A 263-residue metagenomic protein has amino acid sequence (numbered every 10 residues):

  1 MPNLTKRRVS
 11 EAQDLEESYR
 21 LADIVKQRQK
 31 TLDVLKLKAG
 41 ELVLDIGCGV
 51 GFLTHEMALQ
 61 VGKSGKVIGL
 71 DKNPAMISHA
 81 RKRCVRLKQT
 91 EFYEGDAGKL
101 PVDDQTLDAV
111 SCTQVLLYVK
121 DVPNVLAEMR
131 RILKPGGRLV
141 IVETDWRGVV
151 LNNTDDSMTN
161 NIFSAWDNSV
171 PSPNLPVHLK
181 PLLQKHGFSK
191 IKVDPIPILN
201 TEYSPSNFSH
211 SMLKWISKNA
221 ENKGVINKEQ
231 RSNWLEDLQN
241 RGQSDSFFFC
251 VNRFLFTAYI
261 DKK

Functional and structural regions predicted by a protein language model:
M1-E41, F52-E56, Q60, A75-H79 (+1 more regions): Conserved class I S-adenosyl-L-methionine
P2-D14, S18, K192-F247: C-terminal helical/coil "lid" or tail adjacent to the Rossmann-like core of SAM-dependent
L44-I46, V50-K99: Class I SAM-dependent methyltransferase SAM/SAH-binding core
G98-A109: A short acidic, Gly/Pro-enriched loop at the edge of an enzyme's catalytic core that lines a small-molecule cofactor
D108-D121: A short SAM/SAH-binding and catalytic strip from SAM-dependent methyltransferases
P123-R138: A short glycine-rich, Lys/Arg-flanked "PGG" loop and its adjoining helix->strand segment in the class I
R138-S204: Conserved catalytic/acceptor-binding region of the Class I
H186-S189, R253-K263: Core SAM-dependent methyltransferase catalytic element
